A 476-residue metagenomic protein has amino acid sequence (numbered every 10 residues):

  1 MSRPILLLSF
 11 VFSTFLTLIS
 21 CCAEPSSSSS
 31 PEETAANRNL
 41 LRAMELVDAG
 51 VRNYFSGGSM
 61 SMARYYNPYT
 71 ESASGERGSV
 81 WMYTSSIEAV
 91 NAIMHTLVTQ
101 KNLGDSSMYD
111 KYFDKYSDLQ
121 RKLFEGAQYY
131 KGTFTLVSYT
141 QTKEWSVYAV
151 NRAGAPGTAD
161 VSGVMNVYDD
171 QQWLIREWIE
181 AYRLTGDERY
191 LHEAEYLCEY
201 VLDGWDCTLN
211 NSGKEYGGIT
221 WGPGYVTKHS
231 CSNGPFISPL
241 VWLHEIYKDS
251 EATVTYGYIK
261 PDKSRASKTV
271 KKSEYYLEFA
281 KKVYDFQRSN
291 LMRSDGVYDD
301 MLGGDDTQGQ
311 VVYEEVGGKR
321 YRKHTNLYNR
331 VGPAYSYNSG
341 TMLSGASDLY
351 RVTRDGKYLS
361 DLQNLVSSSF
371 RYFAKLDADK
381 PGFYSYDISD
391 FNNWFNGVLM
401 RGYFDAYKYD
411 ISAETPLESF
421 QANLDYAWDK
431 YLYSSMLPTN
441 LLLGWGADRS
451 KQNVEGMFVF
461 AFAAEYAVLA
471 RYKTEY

Functional and structural regions predicted by a protein language model:
M1-L8: Bacterial N-terminal signal peptides that target proteins for export
L16-R38: Bacterial Sec-dependent N-terminal signal peptides
P31-D169, K228, A334, K357-Y476: CBM-like carbohydrate-recognition segments
H95, L202-D203, R288-S289, R351 (+1 more regions): Amphipathic alpha-helical segments of tetratricopeptide repeats
S107-P261, L277: Extended ligand-binding groove/face enriched in aromatic
R152-D160, G217-P223, Y313-N329, F373-S385: Acidic/His metal-coordination segments adjacent to aromatic residues that form catalytic metal sites in metalloenzymes
Y216, S230-L243, S267-A346: Active-site cradle of extracellular carbohydrate-active enzymes
